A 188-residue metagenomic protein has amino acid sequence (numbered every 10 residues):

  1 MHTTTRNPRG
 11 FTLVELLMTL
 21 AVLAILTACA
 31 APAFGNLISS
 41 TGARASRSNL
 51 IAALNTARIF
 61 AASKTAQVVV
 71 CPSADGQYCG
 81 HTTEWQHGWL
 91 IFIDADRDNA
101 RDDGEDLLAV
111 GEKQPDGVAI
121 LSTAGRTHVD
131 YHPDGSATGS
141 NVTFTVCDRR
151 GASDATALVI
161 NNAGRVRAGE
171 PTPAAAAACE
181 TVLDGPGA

Functional and structural regions predicted by a protein language model:
H2-N7, I25, C29-I59, S63 (+1 more regions): N-terminal helix-rich module
R9-A21, G35: N-terminal signal-anchor/signal peptide hydrophobic helix marking the start of the first transmembrane segment
